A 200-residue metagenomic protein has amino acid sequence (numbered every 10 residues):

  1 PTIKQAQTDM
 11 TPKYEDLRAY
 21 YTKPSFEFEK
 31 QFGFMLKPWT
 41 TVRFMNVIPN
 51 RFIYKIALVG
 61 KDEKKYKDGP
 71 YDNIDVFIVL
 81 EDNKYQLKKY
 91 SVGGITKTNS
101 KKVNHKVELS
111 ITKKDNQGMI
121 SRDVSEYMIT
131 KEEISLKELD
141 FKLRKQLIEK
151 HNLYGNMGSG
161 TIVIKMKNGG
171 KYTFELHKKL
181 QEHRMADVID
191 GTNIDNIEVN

Functional and structural regions predicted by a protein language model:
P1-Y14: Sec-dependent signal peptide cleavage junction
Q5-Q7, Q31, Q86, Q117 (+2 more regions): Residue-identity detector for glutamine
K13, A19-Y20, K65, P70 (+5 more regions): Intrinsically disordered, low-complexity N-terminal regions enriched in serine/proline/glycine with scattered basic
K13-T40: N-terminal targeting signals for Sec/Tat export/insertion, comprising classic cleavable signal peptides
F32-D62, T98-G170: Mature extracytoplasmic domains of secretory-pathway proteins
F52-G93: Mid-chain, structured segments of secreted extracytoplasmic proteins
A57-V59, V79, V163-K167, E175-K179 (+1 more regions): A structural detector for beta-sheet-dominated domains
F174-T192, N196-N200: Short, exposed beta-strand-loop hairpins at the edges of beta-sheets in extracellular/periplasmic proteins
